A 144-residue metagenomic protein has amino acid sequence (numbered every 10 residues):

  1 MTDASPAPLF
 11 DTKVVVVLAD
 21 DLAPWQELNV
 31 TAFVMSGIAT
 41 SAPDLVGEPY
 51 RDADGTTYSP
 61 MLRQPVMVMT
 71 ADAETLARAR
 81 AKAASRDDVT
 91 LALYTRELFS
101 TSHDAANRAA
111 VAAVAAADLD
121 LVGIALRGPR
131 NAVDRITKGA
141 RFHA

Functional and structural regions predicted by a protein language model:
M1-A144: Positively charged, small/polar-rich N-terminal and surface patches that mediate targeting and assembly and bind
